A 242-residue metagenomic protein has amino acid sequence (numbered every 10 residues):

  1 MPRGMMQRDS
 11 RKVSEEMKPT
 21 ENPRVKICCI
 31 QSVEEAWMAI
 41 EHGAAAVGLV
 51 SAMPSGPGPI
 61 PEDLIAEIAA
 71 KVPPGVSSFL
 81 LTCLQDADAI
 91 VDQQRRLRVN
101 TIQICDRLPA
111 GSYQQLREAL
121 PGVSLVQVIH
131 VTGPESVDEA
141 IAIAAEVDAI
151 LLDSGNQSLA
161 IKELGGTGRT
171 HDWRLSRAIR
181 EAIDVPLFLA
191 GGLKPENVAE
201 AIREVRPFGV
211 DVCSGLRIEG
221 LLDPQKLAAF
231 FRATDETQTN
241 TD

Functional and structural regions predicted by a protein language model:
P2-G209, S214-T239: Conserved N-terminal beta1-alpha1 strand-loop-helix module at the mouth
